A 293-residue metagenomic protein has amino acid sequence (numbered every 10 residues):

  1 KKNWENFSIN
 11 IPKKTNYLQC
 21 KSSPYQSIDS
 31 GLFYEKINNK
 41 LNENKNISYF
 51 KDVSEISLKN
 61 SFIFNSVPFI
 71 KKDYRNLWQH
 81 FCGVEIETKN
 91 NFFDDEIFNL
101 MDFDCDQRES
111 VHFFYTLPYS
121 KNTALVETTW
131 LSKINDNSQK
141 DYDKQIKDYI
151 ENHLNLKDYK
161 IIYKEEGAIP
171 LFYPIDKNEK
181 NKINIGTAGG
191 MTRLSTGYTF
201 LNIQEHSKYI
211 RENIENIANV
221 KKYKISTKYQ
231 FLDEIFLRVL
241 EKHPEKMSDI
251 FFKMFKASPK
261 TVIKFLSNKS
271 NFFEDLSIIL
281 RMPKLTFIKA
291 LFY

Functional and structural regions predicted by a protein language model:
K1-K14, G31-L32, C82-I86: N-terminal FAD cofactor-binding segment of flavoenzymes
K2, I63-S66, N184-G186: Redox-cofactor binding/interface segments in oxidoreductases and associated redox assembly factors
S27-I47: N-terminal Rossmann-like dinucleotide/flavin-binding domain of flavoprotein oxidoreductases that bind FAD/FMN
K40-I161, P170-N178: Predominantly flavin-linked oxidoreductase catalytic cores and closely associated redox partners
D106-V111, E166-N184, R193-L194, L237-E245 (+1 more regions): FAD-binding beta-loop-beta segment adjacent to the flavin cofactor pocket
T116, K121-T123, N178-T196: Short FAD-binding loop at a beta-strand-to-alpha-helix junction that anchors the flavin cofactor in diverse
I146-E151, L194, T199-I217: An active-site-proximal "capping" alpha-helix that borders the catalytic cofactor pocket
K208-Y293: C-terminal helical "tail/cap" subdomain of flavin- and related membrane-associated enzymes
